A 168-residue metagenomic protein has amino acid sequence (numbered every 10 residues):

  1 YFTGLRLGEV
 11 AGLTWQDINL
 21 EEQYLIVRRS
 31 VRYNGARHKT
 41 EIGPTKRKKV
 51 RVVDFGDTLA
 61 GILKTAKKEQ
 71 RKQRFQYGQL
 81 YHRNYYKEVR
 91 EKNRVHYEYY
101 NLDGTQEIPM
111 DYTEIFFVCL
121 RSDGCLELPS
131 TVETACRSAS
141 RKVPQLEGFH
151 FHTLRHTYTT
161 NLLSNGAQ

Functional and structural regions predicted by a protein language model:
F2-L5, T58: Long, amphipathic, Lys/Arg-enriched alpha-helical "connector/arm" segment
T3, V53, R71-Q76, V95-Q168: Short, basic (Lys/Arg/His-rich) helix/loop patches that form interaction surfaces in the mid-to-C-terminal regions
G4, G8-L13: Alpha-helix N-cap/helix-start motif at helix boundaries, enriched for small hydrophobics
G4, Q23, K48, P144-Q145: Glycine-centered helix-boundary capping/hinge motifs
G12-E107: Conserved tyrosine-mediated DNA breakage-rejoining catalytic core shared by Y-recombinases
